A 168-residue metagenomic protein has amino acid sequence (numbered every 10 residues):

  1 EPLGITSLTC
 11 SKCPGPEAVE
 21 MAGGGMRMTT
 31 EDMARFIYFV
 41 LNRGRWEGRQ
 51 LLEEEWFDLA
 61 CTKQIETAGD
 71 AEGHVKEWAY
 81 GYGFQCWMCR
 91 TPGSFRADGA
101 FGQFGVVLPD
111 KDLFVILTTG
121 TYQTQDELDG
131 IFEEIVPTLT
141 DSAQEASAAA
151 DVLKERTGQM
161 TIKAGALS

Functional and structural regions predicted by a protein language model:
E1-G23, M28: Active-site helix/loop module of the DD-peptidase/beta-lactamase fold, centered on the serine-lysine SxxK catalytic
T6-G15, D58-V115: Active-site Gly/Thr loop motif
G24-R45, Q103-G120: Active-site-proximal alpha-helical segments within enzyme catalytic domains
T29-M33, E53-W56, I131, I135: Stable alpha-helical elements in mature extracytoplasmic
A34-L41, F57, C61, F84-Q85 (+1 more regions): Non-transmembrane alpha-helical segments in soluble domains of secreted/periplasmic/extracellular proteins
G44-L52: Structural helix-adjacent loops and short alpha-helical linkers that scaffold large soluble proteins
Q125-S168: Short, gly/Ser/Thr-rich active-site loops of penicillin-recognizing serine hydrolases
